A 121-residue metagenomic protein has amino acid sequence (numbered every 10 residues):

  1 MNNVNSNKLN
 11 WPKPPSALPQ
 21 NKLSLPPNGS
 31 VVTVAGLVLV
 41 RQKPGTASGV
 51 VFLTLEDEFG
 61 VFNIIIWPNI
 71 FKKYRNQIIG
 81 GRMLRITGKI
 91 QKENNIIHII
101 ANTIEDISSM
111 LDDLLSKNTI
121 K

Functional and structural regions predicted by a protein language model:
M1-Q42: OB-fold nucleic-acid-binding modules
L9-K22, E56, K89, I100-E105: A glycine-rich phosphate-binding loop feature that marks nucleotide/adenosyl-phosphate handling sites
P12, P44-N69: OB-fold (S1/OB) nucleic-acid-binding surfaces
L23-P27, K43-A47, T54-E56, Y74-Q77 (+1 more regions): Replace "in large, NTP-powered and nucleic-acid-processing enzymes" with "in large, NTP-powered factors and other
V32-V34, V51, Q77, L84: Hydrophobic core residues within well-ordered beta-strands of beta-rich domains
G36, L55, G81: Hydrophobic, well-ordered secondary-structure elements that form the walls of internal hydrophobic environments
P68-K92, I97-K121: Extended, charge-rich, solvent-exposed interface segments
